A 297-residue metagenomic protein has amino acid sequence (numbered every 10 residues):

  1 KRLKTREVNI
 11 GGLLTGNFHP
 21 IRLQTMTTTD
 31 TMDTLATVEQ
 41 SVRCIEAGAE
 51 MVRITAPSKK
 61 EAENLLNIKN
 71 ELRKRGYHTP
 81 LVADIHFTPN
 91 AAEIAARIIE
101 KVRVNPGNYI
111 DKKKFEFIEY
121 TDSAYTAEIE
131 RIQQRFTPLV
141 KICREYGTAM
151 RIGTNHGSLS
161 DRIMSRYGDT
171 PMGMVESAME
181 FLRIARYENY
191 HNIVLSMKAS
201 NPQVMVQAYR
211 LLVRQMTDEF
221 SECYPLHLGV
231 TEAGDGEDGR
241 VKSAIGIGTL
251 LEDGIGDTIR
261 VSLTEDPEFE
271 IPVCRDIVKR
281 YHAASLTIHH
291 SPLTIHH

Functional and structural regions predicted by a protein language model:
K1-M26, T31, V140, R144-Y146 (+1 more regions): N-terminal amphipathic alpha-helix/helix-capping segment at the start of soluble metabolic enzymes
N17-A36, T55, T79-T88, R162-V175 (+1 more regions): Active-site mouth loops of central-metabolism enzymes
L23, C44, D84, I152 (+2 more regions): Conserved, mostly hydrophobic/aromatic
M26-T28, T55-K59, D84-N90, G107-Y109 (+5 more regions): Active-site beta-loop-alpha junctions enriched in small/polar residues
T28, A47-L72, P106-A127, I193-P202: Glycine-rich, proline-tolerant flexible connector loops at the mouths of alpha/beta enzymes
G48-R53, I98-E116, D253-E268: Glycine-rich phosphate-binding active-site loops on the catalytic face of alpha/beta enzymes
A56-I98: N-terminal active-site wall of soluble small-molecule enzyme domains
Y120-F136, V140-K141, M164-P292, H296-H297: Catalytic alpha/beta core domains of metabolic enzymes, predominantly
